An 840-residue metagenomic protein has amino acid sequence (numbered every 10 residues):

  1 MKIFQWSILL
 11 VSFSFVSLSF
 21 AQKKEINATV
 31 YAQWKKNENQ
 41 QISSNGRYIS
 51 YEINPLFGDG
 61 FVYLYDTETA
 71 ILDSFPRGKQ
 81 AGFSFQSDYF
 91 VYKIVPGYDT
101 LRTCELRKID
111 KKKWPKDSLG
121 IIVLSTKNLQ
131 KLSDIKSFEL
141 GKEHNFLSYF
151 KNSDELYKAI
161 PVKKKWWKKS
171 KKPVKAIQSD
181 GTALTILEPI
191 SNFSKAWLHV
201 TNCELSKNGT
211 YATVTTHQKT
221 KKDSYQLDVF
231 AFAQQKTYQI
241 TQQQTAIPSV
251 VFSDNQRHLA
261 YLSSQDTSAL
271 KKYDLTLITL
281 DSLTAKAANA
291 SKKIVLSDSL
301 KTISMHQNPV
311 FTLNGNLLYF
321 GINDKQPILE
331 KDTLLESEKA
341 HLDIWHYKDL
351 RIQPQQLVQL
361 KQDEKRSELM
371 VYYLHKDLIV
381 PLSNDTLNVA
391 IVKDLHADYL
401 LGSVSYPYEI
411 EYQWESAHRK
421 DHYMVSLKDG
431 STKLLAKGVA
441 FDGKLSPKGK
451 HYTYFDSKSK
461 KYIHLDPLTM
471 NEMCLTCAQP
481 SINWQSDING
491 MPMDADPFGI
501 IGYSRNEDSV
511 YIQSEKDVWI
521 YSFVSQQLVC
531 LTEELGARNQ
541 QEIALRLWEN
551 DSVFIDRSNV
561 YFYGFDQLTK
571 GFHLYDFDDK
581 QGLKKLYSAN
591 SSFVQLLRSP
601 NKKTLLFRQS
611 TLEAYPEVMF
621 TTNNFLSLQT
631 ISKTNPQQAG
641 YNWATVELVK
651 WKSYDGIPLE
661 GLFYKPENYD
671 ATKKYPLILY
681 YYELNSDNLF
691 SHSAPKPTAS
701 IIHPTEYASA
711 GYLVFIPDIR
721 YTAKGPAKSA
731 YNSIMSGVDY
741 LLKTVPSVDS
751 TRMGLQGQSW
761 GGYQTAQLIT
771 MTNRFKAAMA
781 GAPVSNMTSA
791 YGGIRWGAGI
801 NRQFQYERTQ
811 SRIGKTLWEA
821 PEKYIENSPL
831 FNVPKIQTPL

Functional and structural regions predicted by a protein language model:
M1-E25, V784, G793, N801-F804: Bacterial Sec-dependent N-terminal signal peptides
F20-P616, F620-T621: Beta-propeller folds
L369, V618, W651, G661 (+4 more regions): Conserved hydrophobic/aromatic pocket- or pore-lining residues that grip, position, or stack substrates in active sites
L445-P447, Y454-F455, Q567, R608-L612 (+6 more regions): C-terminal substrate/ligand-recognition segments
S632-K673: N-terminal cap/lid segment of alpha/beta-hydrolase-fold proteins
K673-L684: Short beta-strand element of the alpha/beta-hydrolase
N685-D687, V714: Serine-hydrolase catalytic-loop signature spanning alpha/beta hydrolases and amidase-signature enzymes
A694-L840: Active-site-proximal cap/loop segments of hydrolase catalytic domains
